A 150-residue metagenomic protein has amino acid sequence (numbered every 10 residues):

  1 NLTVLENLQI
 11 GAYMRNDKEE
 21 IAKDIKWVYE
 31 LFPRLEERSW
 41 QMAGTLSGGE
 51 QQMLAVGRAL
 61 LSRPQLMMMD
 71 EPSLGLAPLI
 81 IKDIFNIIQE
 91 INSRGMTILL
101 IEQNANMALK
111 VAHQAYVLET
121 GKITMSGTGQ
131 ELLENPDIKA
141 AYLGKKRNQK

Functional and structural regions predicted by a protein language model:
N1-K23, L31-E36, K145-R147: ABC-type ATPase nucleotide-binding domains, specifically the catalytic core motifs of the NBD
M42-L46, E50: Conserved ABC ATPase signature
A59-L60: ABC ATPase C-loop
R63: Conserved catalytic motifs of ABC-family nucleotide-binding domains
M67-E71: Catalytic Walker B motif of ABC-type/P-loop ATPase nucleotide-binding domains
K82-R94: Helical segment within the ABC ATPase nucleotide-binding domain
Q114, S126: Short, glycine/charged-rich "phosphate-handling" switch motifs in NTP-dependent and phosphotransfer domains
